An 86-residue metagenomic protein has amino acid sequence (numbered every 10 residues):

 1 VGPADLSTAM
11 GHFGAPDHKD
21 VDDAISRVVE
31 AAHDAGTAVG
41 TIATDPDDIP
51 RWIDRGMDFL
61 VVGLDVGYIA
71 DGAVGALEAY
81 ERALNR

Functional and structural regions predicted by a protein language model:
V1-R86: Expand to "…catalyze enediolate/carbanion chemistry for C-C bond making/breaking, isomerization, decarboxylation
